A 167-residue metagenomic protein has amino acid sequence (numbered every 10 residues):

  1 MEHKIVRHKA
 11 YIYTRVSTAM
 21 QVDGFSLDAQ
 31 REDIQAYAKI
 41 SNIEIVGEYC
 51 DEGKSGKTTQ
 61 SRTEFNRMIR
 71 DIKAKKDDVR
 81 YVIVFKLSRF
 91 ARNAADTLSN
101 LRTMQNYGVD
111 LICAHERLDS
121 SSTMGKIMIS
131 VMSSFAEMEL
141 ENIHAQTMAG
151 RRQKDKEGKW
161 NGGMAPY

Functional and structural regions predicted by a protein language model:
M1-D155: Short, structured surface patches at the beginning of a domain
W160-Y167: Flexible glycine/proline-rich, aromatic-decorated loop/lid segments
